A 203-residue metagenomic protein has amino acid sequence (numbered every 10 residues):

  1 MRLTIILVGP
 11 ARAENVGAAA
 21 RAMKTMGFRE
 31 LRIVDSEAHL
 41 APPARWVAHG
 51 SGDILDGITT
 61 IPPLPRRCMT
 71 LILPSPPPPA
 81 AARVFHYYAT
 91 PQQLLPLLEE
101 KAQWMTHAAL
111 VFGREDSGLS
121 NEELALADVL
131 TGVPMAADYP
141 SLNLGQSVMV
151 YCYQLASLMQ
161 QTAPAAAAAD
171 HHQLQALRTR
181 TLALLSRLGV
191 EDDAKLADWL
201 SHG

Functional and structural regions predicted by a protein language model:
M1-G203: Post-transcriptional modification and biogenesis factors for structured RNAs of the translation apparatus
